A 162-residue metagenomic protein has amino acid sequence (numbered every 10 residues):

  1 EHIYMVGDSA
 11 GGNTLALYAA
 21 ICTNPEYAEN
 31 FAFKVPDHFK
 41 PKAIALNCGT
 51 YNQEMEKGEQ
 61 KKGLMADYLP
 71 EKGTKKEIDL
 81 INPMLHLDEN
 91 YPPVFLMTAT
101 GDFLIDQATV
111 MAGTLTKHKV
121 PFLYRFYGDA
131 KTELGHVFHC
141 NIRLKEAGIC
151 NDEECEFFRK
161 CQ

Functional and structural regions predicted by a protein language model:
E1-Q162: Alpha/beta-hydrolase superfamily serine-hydrolase fold, recognizing
